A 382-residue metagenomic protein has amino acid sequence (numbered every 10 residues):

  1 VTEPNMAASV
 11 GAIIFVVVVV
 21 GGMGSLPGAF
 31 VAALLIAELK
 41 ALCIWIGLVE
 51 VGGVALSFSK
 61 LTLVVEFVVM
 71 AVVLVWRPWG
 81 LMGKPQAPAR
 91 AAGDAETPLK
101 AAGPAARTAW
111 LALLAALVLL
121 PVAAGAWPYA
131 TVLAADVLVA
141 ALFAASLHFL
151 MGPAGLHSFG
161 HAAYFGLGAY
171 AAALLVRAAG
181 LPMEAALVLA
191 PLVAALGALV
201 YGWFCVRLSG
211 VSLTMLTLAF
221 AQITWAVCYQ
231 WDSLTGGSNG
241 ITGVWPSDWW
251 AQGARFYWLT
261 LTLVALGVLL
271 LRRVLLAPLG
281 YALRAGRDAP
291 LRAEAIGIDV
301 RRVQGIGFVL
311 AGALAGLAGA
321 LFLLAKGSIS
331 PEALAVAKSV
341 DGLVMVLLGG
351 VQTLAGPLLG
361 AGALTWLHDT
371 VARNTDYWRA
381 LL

Functional and structural regions predicted by a protein language model:
T2: Conserved ATP-binding/catalytic core of the eukaryotic-like protein kinase fold, especially serine/threonine kinases
N5-S9, I13, A29-A37, H161 (+2 more regions): Alpha-helical transmembrane segments of multi-pass membrane proteins, especially transporters and channels
I13-I14, D288: Alpha-helical macromolecular-interaction surfaces
V18-V20, G24, G28, A32-A95: Extended, hydrophobic interaction surfaces within ordered domains
S57-F67, G80-G83, A92-L382: Transmembrane alpha-helices and adjacent helix-loop boundaries
